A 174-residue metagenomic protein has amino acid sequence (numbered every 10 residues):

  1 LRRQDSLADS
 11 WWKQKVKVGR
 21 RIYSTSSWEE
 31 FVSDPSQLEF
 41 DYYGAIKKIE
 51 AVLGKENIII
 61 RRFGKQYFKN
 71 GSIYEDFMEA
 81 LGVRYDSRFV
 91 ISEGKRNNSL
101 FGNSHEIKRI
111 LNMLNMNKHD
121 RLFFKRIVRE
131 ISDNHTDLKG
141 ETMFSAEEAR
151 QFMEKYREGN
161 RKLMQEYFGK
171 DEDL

Functional and structural regions predicted by a protein language model:
L1-L174: Anion-recognition interface
